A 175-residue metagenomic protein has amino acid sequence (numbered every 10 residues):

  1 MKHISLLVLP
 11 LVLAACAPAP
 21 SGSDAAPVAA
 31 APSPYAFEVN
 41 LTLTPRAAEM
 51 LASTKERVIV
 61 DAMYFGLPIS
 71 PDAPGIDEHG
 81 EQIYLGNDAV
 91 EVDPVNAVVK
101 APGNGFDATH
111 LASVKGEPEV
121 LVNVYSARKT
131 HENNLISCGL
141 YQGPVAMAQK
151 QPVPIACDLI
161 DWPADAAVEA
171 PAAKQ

Functional and structural regions predicted by a protein language model:
V12-A15: C-terminal motif of bacterial Sec signal peptides marking the signal peptidase cleavage site
A17-P20: Bacterial signal peptide processing site
N40-L51: Short amphipathic, basic-aromatic surface patches that mediate peripheral association with negatively charged
L51-I59, K115-E117: Short coil-to-beta strand junction motifs in C2/discoidin
I59-M63, L121-N123: Beta-strand signatures of extracellular beta-sandwich domains
G66-G116: Tryptophan-paired
Y125-S137: Short acidic/polar inter-strand loop motif in beta-rich domains
G139-Q175: Extracellular beta-sheet/turn segments enriched in Thr/Pro/Gly and aliphatic residues
